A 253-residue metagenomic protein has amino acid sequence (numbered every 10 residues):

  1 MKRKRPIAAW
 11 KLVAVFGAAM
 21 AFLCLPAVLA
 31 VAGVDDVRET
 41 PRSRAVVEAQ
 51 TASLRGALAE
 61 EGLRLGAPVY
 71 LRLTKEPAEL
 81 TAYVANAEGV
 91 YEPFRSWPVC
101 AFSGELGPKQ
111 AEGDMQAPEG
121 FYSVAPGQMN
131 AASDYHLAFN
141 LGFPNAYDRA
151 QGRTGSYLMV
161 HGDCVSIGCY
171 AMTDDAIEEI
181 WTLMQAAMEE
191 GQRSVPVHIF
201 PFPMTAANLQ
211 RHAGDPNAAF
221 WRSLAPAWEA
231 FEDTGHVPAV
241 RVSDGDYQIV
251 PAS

Functional and structural regions predicted by a protein language model:
K2-G17: N-terminal Sec-pathway targeting helices
A19-A30: Hydrophobic alpha-helical membrane-insertion segments, chiefly the h-region of N-terminal signal peptides
V31-R64: Extracellular/luminal recognition modules and glycoprotein regions
T51-Y70, A82-V84, V99-E112, E119-A125 (+1 more regions): N-terminal post-signal-peptidase region of extra-cytosolic proteins
T74-P77, P98-G104, V197-P203: Acidic helix-start/capping segments at beta-turn-to-alpha-helix junctions
P77-T81, A87-Y91: Primarily extracytoplasmic ectodomains and periplasmic/lumenal surface modules that are beta-strand-rich
P93-R95: Residue-level detector of beta-propeller blades
G113-S253: Exported/periplasmic cell-wall-interacting domains
